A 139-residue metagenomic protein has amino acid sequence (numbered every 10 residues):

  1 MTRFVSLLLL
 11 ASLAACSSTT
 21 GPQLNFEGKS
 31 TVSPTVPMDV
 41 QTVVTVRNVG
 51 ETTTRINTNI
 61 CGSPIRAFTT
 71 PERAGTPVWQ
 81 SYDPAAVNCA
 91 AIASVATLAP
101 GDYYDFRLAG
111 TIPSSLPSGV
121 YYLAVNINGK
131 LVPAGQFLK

Functional and structural regions predicted by a protein language model:
T2-L9: Sec-dependent signal peptide recognition, specifically the positively charged N-region followed immediately by
S12-A15: C-terminal motif of bacterial Sec signal peptides marking the signal peptidase cleavage site
S17-T19: Bacterial signal peptide processing site
V32-M38: Short, solvent-exposed loop/linker segments at the N-terminal edge of repeated beta-sheet extracellular domains
V46-E51: Asparagine-centered strand-capping/turn motif at beta-strand->loop junctions
I56-L98: The feature marks short-to-medium sequence segments in extracytoplasmic or secretory-pathway proteins
A96-A109: Short Pro-Gly-centered flexible turn/kink motifs
I112-K139: Terminal connector regions
